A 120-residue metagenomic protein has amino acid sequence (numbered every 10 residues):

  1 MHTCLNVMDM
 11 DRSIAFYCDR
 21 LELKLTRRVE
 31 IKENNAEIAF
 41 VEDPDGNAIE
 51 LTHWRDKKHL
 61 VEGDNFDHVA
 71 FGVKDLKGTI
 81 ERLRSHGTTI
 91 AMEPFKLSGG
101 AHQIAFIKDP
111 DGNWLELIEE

Functional and structural regions predicted by a protein language model:
H2, K24, F40, I104-F106 (+1 more regions): Short, conserved structural micro-motifs that define repeat-unit consensus positions and nucleotide-binding loops
N6-G46: Core segments of cupin and vicinal oxygen chelate
M8-D11, D64, V69-W114: Vicinal oxygen chelate
K24-K32, A91-S98, I118-E119: Conserved catalytic-core motifs of GNAT/GCN5-like acyltransferases
V41-D45, I107-P110, E120: Active-site beta-strand termini and strand-to-loop segments that position acidic
P44-A48, K57, L76-G78: Short, charged/polar surface micro-motifs in flexible loops or helix N-caps
I49-T52, E116: Conserved beta-strand in the GNAT
H53-D56, E120: Acetyl-CoA-dependent GNAT
